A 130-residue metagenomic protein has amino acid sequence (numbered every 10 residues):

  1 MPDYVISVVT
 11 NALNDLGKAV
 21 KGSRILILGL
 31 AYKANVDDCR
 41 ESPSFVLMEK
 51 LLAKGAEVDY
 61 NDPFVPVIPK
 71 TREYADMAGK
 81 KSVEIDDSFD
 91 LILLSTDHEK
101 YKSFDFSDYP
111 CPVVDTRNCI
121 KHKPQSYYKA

Functional and structural regions predicted by a protein language model:
M1-A130: Structural/interface elements that position substrates and couple domains in central-metabolism enzymes
